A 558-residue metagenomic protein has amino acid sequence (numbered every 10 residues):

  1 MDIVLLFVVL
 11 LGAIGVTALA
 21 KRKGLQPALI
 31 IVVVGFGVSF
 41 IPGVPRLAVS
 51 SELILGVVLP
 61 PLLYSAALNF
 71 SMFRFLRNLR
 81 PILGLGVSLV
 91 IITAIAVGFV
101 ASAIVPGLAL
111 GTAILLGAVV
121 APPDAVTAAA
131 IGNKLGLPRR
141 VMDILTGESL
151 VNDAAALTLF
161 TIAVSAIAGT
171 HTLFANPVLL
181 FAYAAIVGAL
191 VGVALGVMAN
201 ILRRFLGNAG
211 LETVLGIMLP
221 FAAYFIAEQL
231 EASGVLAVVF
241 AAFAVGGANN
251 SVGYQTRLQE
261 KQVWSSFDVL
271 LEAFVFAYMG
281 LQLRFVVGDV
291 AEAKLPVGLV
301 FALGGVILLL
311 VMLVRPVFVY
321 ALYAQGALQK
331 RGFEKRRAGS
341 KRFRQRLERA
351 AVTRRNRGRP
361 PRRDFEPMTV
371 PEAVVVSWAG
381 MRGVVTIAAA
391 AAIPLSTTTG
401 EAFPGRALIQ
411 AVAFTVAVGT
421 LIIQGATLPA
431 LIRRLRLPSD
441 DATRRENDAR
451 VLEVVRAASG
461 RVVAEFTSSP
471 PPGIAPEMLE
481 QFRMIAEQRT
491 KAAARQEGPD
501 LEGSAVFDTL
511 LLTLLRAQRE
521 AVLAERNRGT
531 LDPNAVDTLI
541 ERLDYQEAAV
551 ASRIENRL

Functional and structural regions predicted by a protein language model:
M1-E446, R461, S469, R526-L558: Transmembrane helical cores of multi-pass secondary ion antiporters/exchangers
L437-L558: Cytosolic C-terminal regulatory domains/tails of membrane transporters and channels
